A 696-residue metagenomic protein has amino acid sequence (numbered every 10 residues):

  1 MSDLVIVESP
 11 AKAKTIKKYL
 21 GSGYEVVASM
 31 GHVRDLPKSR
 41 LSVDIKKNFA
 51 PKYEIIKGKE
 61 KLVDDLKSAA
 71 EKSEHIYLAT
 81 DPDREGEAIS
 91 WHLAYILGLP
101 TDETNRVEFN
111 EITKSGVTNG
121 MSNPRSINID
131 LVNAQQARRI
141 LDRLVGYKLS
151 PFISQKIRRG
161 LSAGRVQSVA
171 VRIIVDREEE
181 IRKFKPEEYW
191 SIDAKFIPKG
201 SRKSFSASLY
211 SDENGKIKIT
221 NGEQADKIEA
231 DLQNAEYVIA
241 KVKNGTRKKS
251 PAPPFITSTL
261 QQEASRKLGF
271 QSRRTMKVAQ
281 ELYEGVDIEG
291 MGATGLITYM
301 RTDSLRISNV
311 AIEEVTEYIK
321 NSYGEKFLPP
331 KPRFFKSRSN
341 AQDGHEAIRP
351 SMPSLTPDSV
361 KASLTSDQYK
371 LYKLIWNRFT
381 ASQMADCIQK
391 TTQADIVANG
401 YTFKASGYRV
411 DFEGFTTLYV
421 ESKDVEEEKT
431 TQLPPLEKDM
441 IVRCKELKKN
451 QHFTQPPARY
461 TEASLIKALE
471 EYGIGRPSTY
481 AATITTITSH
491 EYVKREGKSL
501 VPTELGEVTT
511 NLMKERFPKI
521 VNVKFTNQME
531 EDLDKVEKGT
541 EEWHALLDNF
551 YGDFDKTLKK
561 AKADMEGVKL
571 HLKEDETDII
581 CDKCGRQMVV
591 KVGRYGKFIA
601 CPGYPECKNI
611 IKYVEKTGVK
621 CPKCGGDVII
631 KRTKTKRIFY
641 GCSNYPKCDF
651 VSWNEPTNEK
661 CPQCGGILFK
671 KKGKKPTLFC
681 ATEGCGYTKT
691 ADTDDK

Functional and structural regions predicted by a protein language model:
M1, D81-P82, R158-S162, N244-P253 (+3 more regions): Conserved short loop/turn motifs at secondary-structure junctions
M1-R139, K148, Y210, G222 (+3 more regions): Intrinsically disordered, low-complexity regulatory segments
S2-D3, T15, Y24, S150 (+4 more regions): Basic, low-complexity terminal or inter-domain segments flanking catalytic cores
T15, Y19, D65, A88-I96 (+10 more regions): Alpha-helical scaffold elements adjacent to nucleotide-binding pockets in ATP/GTP-utilizing enzyme cores
G116-A194, N244: C-terminal or mid-to-C-terminal helical accessory/interaction module adjacent to the motor/catalytic core
R138-L149, V166, F196-P198, R247-T259 (+6 more regions): Core structural elements
K216-P253: Metal- or metallocofactor-binding catalytic centers and their adjacent structured scaffolds across diverse enzyme
I239-V242, P251-A264, M291-M300, P456-A468: Short acidic, hydrophobic short linear motifs in intrinsically disordered regions
